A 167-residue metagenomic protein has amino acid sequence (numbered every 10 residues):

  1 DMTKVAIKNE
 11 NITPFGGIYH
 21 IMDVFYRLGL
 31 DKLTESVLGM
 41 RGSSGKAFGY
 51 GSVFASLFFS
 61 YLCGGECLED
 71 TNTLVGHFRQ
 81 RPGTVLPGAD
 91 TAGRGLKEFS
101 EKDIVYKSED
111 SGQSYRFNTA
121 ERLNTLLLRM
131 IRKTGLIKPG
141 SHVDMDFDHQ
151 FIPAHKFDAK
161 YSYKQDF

Functional and structural regions predicted by a protein language model:
D1-F167: Dynamic "connector" segments at or just before major functional cores
